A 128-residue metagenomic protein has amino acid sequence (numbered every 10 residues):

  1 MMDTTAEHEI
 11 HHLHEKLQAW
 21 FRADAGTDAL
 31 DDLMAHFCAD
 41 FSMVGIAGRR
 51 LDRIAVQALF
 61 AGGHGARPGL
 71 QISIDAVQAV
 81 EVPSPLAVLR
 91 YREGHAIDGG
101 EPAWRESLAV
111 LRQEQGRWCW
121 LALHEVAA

Functional and structural regions predicted by a protein language model:
M1-A39: Short, low-complexity N-terminal intrinsically disordered segments enriched in polar/charged residues
A29-P83: A solvent-exposed, acidic/Ser-Thr-rich amphipathic alpha-helical stretch
F37, M43-V44, L86-I97: Short, well-ordered beta-strand segments in beta-rich or mixed alpha/beta enzyme and ligand-binding folds
F60, I74-V80, R92-H95, E106-R112: Hydrophobic/aromatic beta-strand elements that line small-molecule binding cavities or substrate pockets in beta-rich
A66-R67, H95-A103: Short, cysteine-centered beta-strand-loop-beta hairpins and adjacent loop/turn segments enriched in charged/polar
Q71, P85-A87, P102-A103: Residue-level preference for beta-strand/loop junctions
A79-A87, R112-R117: A short, structured loop/turn motif at beta-sheet edges
W104-A128: Short beta-strand edge/turn micro-motifs at domain boundaries
